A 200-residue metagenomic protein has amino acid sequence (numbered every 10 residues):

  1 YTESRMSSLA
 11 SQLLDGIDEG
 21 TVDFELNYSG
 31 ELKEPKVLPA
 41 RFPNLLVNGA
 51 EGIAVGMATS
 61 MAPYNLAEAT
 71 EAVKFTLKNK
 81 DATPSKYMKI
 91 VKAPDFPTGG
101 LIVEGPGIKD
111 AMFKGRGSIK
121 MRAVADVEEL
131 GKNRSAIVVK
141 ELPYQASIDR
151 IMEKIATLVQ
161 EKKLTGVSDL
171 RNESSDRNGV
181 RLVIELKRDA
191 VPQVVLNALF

Functional and structural regions predicted by a protein language model:
Y1: Phosphate/pyrophosphate-binding betaalpha-module
S4-S8, Q12, G16, G20-F200: Intrinsically disordered, low-complexity regulatory segments
